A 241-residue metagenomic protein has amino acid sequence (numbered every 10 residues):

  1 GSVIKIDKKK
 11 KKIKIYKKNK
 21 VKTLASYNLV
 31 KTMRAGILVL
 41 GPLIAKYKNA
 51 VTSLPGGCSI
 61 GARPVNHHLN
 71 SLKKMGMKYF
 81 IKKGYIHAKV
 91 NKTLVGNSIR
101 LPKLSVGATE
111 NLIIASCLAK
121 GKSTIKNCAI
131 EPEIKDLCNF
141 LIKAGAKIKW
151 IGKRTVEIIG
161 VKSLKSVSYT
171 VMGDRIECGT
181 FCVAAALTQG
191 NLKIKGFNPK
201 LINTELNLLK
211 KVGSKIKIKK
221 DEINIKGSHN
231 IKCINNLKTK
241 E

Functional and structural regions predicted by a protein language model:
G1-E241: Short, structured segments at the rim of ligand-binding sites
